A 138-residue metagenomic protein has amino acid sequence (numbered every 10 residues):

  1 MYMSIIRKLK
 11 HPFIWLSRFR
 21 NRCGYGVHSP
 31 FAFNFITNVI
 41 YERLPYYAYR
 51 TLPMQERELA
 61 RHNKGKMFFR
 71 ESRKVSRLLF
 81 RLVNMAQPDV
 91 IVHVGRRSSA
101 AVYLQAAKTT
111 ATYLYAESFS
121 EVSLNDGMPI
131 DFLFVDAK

Functional and structural regions predicted by a protein language model:
M1-F132, K138: A short alpha-helical cap/connector motif
